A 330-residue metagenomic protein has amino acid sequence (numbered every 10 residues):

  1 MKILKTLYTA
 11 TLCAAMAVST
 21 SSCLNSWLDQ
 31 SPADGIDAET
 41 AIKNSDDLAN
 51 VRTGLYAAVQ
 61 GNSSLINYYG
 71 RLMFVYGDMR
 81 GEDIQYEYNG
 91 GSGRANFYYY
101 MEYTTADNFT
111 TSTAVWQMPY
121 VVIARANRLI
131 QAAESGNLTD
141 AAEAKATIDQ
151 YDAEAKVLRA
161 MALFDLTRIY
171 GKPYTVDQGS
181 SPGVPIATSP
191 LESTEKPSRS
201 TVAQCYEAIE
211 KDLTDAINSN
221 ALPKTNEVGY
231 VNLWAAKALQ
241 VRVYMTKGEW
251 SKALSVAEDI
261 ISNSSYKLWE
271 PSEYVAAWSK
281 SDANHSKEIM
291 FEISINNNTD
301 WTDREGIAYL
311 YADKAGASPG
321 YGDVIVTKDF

Functional and structural regions predicted by a protein language model:
M1-S22: Sec-dependent bacterial lipoprotein signal peptides
I3, C23-G77, A315, G320-D323 (+1 more regions): Membrane-proximal, proline-rich intrinsically disordered regions
C23-N25, W234, L239-W269: Aromatic-residue-lined binding/catalytic grooves and analogous aromatic/hydrophobic interfacial grooves in multimeric
N50, G70-M73, K252-F330: Hydrophobic-face positions in mid-chain alpha helices that act as interaction patches
R52, I123-A126, Y206, L213 (+1 more regions): Inward-facing hydrophobic residues that define packing positions of alpha-helical scaffold repeats
S92-Y170, N218-A221: Conserved, well-structured interaction surfaces
T139-I148, I169-A203, E207: Short coil/linker segments at helix-helix boundaries
